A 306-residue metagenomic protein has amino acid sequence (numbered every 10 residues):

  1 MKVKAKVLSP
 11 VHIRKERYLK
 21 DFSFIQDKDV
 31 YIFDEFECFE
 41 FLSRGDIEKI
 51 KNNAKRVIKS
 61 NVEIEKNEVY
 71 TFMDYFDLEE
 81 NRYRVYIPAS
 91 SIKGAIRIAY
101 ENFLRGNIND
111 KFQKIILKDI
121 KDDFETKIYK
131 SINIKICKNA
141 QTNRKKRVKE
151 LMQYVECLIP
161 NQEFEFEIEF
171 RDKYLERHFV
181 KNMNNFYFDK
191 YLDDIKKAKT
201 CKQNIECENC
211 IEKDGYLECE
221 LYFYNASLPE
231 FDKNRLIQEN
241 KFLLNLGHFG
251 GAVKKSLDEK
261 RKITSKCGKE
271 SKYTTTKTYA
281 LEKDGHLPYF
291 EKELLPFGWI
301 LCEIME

Functional and structural regions predicted by a protein language model:
M1-E306: Basic, Gly/Ser/Thr-rich N-terminal segments that form RNA-phosphate-binding interfaces in CRISPR RAMP
